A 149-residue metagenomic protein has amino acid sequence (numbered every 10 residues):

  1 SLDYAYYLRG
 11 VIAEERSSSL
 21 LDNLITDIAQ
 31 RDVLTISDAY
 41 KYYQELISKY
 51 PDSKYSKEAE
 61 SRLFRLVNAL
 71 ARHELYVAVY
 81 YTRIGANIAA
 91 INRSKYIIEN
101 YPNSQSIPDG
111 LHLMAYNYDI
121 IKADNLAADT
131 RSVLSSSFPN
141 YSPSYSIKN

Functional and structural regions predicted by a protein language model:
S1-N149: Acidic, polar-rich low-complexity tracts and alpha-helical solenoid repeat scaffolds
